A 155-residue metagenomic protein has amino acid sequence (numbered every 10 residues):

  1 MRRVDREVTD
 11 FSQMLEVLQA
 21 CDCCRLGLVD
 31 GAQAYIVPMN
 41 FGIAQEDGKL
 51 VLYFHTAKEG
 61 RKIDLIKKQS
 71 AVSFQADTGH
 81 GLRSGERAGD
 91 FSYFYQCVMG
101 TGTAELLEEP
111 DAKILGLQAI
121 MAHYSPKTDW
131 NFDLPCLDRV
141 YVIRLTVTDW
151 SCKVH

Functional and structural regions predicted by a protein language model:
M1-A20: Extreme N-terminal tail/first-helix region
R2-D5, G79-H155: Charged, gly/pro-rich active-site loop segments
V8-T9, A20-R25, P126-T128: Short Pro/Gly-enriched beta-strand edge/turn motifs at strand-loop
M14-L15, I36-V51, L82-F94: Short N-terminal helix-initiation segments at or just after the protein's N-terminus
V17-L18, L65-I66, I120: A generic structural signal for nonpolar/aromatic side chains embedded in well-ordered alpha-helices
C21-K58: Short beta-strand segments
L28-D30, T56, A76-T78, V147-D149: Short, structured patches in soluble enzyme cores that scaffold and shape functional sites
T56, R61-S84, G89-F91: Helix-adjacent hinge/juxtasegments
